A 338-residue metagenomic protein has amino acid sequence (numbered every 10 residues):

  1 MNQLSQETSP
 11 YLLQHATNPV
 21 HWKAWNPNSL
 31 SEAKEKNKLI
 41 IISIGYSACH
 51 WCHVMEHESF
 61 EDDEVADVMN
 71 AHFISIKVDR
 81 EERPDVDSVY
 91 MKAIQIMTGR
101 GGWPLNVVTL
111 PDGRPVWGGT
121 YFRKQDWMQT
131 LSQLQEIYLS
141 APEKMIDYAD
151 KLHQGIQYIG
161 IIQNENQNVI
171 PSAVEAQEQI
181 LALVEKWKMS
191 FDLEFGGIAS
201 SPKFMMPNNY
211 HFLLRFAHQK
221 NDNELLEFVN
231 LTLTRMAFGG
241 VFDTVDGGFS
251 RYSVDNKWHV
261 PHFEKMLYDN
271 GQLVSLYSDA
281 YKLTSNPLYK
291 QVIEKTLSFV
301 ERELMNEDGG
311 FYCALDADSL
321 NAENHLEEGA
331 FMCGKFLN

Functional and structural regions predicted by a protein language model:
M1-N338: Replace the tail clause
